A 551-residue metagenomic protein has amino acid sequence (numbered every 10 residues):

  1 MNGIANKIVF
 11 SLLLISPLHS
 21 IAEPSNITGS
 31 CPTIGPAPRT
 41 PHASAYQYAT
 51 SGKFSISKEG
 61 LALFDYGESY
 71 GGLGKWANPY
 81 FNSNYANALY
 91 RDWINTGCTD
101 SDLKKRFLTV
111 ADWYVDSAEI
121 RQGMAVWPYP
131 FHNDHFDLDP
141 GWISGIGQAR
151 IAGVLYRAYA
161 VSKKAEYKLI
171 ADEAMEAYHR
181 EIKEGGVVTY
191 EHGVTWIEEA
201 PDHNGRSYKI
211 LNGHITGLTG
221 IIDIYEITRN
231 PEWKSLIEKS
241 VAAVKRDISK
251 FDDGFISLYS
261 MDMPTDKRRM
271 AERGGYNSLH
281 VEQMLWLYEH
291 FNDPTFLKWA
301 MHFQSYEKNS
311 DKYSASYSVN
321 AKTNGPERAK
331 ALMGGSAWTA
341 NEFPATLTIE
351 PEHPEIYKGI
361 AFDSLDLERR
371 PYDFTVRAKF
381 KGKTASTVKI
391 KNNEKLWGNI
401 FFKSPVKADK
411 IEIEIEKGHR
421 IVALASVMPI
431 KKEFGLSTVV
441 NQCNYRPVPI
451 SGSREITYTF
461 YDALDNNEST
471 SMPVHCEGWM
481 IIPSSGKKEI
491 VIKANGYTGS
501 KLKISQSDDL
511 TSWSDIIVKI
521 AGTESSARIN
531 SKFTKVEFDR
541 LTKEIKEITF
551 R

Functional and structural regions predicted by a protein language model:
I27-G72, K104-V126, K168-E191, E232-S257 (+1 more regions): Long, well-ordered core segments of solenoidal/helical folds
R39-K75, G123-I143, V188-I210, D253-L279 (+1 more regions): Carbohydrate-binding/catalytic loop surfaces
K75-I94, I143-Y159, Y208-Y225, A271-E289: Well-ordered alpha-helical segments within folded domains of soluble proteins
D92-T109, A158-E173, I222-K239, L287-M301: Structural helix-adjacent loops and short alpha-helical linkers that scaffold large soluble proteins
S310-H353, L365-P371, N392-N393, M428-S485 (+1 more regions): Disordered, acidic Ser/Thr/Pro-rich linker "stalks" and the adjacent N-terminal cap of the next globular domain
F343, L367-K432, N495-R551: Trp- and acidic/polar-enriched beta-sheet ligand-binding modules for extracellular glycan and matrix recognition
E352-G359, K407-A408, S484-V491: Extended extracellular/luminal ectodomain segments enriched in beta-structured repeat modules
